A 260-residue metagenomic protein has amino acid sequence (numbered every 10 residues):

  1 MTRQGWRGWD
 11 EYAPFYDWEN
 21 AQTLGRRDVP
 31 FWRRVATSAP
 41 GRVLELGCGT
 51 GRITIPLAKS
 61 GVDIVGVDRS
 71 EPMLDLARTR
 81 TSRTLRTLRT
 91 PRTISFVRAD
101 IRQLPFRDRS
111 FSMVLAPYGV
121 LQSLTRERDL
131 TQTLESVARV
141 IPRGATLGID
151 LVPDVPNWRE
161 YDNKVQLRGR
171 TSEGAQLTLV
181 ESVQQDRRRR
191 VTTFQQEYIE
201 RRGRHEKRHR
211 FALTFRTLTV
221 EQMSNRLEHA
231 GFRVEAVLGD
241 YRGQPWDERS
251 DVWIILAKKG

Functional and structural regions predicted by a protein language model:
M1-G41, R52: Conserved class I S-adenosyl-L-methionine
G47-G51: Class I SAM-dependent methyltransferase "Motif I" SAM/SAH-binding loop
T54-Q103: Class I SAM-dependent methyltransferase SAM/SAH-binding core
L104-M113: A short acidic, Gly/Pro-enriched loop at the edge of an enzyme's catalytic core that lines a small-molecule cofactor
S112-R128: A short SAM/SAH-binding and catalytic strip from SAM-dependent methyltransferases
D129-R143: A short glycine-rich, Lys/Arg-flanked "PGG" loop and its adjoining helix->strand segment in the class I
G148-S224: SAM-dependent methyltransferase
T214-G260: C-terminal lobe and adjacent flexible extensions of AdoMet/dcAdoMet transferase-like proteins
